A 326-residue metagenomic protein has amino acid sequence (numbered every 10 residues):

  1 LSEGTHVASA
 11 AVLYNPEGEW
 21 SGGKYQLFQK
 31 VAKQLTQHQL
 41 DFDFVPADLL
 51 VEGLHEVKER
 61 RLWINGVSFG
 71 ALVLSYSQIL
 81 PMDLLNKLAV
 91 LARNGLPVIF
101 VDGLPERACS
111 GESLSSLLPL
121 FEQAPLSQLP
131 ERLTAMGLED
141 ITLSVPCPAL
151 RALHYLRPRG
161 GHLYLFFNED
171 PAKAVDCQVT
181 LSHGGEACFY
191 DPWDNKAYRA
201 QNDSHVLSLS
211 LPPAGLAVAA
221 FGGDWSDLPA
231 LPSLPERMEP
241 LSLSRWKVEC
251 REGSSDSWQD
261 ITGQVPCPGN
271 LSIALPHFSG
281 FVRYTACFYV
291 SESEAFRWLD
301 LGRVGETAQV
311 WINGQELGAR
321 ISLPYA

Functional and structural regions predicted by a protein language model:
L1-F281, Y289-S293, Q315-R320: Carbohydrate-binding surfaces of carbohydrate-active enzymes
R159-G161, G305, P324: Residue-level signal for tight coil/turn positions that link beta-strands
F288-V290, E294-N313, I321: Aromatic-lined ligand-binding clefts that engage carbohydrates, nucleic acids, or primary amines
R320-A326: Extracellular carbohydrate recognition and processing domains and analogous Trp-centered ligand-binding platforms
